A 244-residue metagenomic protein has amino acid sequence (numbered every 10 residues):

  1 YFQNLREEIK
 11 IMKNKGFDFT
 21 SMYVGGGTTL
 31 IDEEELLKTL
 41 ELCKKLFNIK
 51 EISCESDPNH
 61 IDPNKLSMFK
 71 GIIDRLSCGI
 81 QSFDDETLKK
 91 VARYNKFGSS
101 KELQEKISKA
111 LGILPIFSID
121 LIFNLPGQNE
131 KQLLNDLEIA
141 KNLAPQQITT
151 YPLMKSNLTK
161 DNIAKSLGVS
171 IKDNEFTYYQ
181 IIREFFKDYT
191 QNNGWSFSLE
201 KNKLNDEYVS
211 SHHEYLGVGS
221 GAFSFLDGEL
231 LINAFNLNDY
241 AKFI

Functional and structural regions predicted by a protein language model:
Y1-I11, T20-I244: C-terminal scaffold of the Radical SAM
